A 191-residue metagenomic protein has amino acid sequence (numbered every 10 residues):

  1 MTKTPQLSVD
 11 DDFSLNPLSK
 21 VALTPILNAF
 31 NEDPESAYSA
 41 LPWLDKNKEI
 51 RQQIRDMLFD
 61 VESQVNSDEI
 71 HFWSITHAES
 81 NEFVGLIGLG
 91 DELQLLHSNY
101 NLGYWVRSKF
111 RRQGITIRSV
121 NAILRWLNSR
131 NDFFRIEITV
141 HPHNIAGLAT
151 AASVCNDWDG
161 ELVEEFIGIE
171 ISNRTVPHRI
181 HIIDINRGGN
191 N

Functional and structural regions predicted by a protein language model:
M1-P25, A29-S39, F72, T76-N191: Acyl-donor (CoA/ACP) binding surface of acyl/acetyltransferases
Y38-F59: Conserved GNAT-fold acetyl-CoA-binding loop/helix
D45-K46, F59-S74: A short helix-loop-beta-strand connector motif used in the catalytic cores of GNAT acetyltransferases and, in some
